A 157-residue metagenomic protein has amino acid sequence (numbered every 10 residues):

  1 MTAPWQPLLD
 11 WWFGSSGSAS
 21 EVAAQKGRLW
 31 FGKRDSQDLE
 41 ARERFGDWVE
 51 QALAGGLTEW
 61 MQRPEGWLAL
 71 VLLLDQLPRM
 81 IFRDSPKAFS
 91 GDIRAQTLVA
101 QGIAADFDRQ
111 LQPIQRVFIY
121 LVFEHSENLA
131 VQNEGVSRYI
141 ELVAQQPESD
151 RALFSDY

Functional and structural regions predicted by a protein language model:
M1-D84, F89-Y157: Intrinsically disordered, low-complexity activation-like regions
